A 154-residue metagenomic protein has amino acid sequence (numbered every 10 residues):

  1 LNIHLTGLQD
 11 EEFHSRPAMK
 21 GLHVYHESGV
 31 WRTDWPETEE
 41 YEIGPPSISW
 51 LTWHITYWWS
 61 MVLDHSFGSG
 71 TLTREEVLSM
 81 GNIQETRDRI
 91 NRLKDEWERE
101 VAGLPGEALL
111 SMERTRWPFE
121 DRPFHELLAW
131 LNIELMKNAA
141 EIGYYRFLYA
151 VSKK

Functional and structural regions predicted by a protein language model:
N2-E76, R114-K154: Short, contiguous alpha-helical
L78-L110, E126-M136: Acidic/histidine-rich alpha-helical segments that form the ligand environment of transition-metal centers
